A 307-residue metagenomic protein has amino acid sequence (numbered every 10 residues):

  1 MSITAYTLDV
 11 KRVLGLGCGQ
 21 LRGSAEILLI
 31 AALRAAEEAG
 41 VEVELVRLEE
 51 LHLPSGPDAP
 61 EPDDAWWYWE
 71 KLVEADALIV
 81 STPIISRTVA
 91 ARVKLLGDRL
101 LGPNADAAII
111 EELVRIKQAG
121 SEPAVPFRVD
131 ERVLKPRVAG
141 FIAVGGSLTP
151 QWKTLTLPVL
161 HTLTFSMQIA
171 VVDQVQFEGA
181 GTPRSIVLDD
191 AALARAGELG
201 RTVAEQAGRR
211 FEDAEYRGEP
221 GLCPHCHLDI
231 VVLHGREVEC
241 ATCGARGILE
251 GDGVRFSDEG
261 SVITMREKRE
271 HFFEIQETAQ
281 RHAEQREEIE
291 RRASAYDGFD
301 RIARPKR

Functional and structural regions predicted by a protein language model:
S2-I109, A204, R210-R307: N-terminal beta1-alpha1-beta2 submodule of the flavodoxin-like/Rossmannoid cofactor-binding fold
E42-R47, I169-E178: Short beta-strand elements in bilobed, periplasmic/extracellular small-molecule ligand-binding domains
P57-A59, Q151-T154, R184-D189: Short, solvent-exposed loop/turn segments at secondary-structure boundaries
P62-D63, L95, L155-V159, A192: Charged helix-capping and loop-helix junction motifs
L96-G97, L160, R195-A204: Short amphipathic C-terminal alpha-helix that caps PH/PH-like domains
I110-D173: Short, glycine-/small-residue-rich phosphate/pyrophosphate-handling segment
F165-Q174, G197-F211: A charged, well-structured terminal subsegment
E178-E198, F211: Beta-strand/loop-alpha-helix module characteristic of Rossmann-like adenine-cofactor folds
